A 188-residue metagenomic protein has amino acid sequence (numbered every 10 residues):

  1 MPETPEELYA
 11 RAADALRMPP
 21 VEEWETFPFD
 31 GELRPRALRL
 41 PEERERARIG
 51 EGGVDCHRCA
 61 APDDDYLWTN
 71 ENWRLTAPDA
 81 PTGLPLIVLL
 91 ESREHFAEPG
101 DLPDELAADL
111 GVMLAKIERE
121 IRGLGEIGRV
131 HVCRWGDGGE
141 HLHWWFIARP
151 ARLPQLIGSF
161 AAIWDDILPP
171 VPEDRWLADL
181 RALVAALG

Functional and structural regions predicted by a protein language model:
M1-L90: Active-site microenvironments that recognize anionic phosphate/pyrophosphate groups
A15-L16, P20, W24-L33, P150-G188: C-terminal helix-cap and adjacent tail motif
E71-L75, P99, D109-V112, D137: Glycine- and small hydrophobic-enriched segments that form the cores of compact globular domains
V88-V112, W164-P172: Short histidine-centered catalytic/ligand-binding loop motif
P103-G128: A long amphipathic alpha-helix within ATP-dependent nucleotide-binding catalytic cores
G125-G138: A short glycine-rich, hydrophobically flanked beta-strand micro-motif that places a catalytic Asp/Glu for divalent metal
C133, H141, L156-G158: Short, Lys/Arg-rich amphipathic alpha-helical interaction segments that bind nucleic acids or acidic protein surfaces
L142-R149: A short beta-strand motif that forms the metal-chelation/ATP-contact edge of phosphoryl-transfer active sites
